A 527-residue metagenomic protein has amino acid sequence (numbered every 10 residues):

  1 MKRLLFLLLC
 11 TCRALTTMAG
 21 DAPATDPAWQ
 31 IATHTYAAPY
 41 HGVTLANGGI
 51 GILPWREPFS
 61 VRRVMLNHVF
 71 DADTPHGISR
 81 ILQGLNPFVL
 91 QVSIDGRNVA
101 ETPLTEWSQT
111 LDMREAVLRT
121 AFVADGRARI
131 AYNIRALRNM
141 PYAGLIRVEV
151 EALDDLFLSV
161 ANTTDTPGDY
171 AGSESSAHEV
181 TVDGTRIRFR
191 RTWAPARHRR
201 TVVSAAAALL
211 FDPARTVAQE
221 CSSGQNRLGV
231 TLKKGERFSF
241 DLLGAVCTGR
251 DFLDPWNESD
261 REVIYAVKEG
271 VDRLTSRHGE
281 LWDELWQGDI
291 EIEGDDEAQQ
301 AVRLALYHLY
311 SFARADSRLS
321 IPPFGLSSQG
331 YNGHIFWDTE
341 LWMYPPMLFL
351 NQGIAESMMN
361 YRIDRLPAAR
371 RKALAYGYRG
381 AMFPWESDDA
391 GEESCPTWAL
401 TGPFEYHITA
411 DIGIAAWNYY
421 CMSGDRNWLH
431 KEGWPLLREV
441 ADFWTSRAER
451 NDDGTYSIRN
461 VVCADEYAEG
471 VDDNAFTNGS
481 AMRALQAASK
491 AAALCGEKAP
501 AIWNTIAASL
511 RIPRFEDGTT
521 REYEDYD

Functional and structural regions predicted by a protein language model:
L4-C12: Sec-dependent N-terminal signal peptides
R13-T17: Hydrophobic core
G20-L45, G49-W55, F59-Y331: Acidic/polar, glycine-enriched structural segments that form the non-catalytic walls/loops of the carbohydrate-binding
P39, T44-L45, G51-L53, R273-C421: Substrate-binding groove/exosite segments of carbohydrate-active enzymes
G126, L153-D154, F312-D316, F349-S357 (+5 more regions): Secondary-structure transition/capping motifs at alpha-helix termini and the adjoining loop/turn into the next element
T248, S327-I335, A381-K431, E439-T505: The feature captures the catalytic groove of carbohydrate-active enzymes
L304-S311, Y361-A368, P435-R447, R483 (+2 more regions): Alpha-helical scaffold segments in carbohydrate-active enzymes
I335-R365, I414, K431, Q486-D527: Active-site core of glycosidic bond-cleaving carbohydrate-active enzymes
